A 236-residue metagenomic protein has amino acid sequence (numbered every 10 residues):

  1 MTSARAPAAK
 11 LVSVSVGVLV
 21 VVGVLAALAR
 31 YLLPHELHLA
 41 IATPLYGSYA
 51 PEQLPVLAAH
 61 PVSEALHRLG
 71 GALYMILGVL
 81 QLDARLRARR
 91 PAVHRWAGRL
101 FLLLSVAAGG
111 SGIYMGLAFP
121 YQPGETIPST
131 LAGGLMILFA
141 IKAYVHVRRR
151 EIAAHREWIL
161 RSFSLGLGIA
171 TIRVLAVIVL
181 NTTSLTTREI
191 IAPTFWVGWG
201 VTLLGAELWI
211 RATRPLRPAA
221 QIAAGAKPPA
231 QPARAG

Functional and structural regions predicted by a protein language model:
M1-G236: Alpha-helical membrane insertion/targeting regions
